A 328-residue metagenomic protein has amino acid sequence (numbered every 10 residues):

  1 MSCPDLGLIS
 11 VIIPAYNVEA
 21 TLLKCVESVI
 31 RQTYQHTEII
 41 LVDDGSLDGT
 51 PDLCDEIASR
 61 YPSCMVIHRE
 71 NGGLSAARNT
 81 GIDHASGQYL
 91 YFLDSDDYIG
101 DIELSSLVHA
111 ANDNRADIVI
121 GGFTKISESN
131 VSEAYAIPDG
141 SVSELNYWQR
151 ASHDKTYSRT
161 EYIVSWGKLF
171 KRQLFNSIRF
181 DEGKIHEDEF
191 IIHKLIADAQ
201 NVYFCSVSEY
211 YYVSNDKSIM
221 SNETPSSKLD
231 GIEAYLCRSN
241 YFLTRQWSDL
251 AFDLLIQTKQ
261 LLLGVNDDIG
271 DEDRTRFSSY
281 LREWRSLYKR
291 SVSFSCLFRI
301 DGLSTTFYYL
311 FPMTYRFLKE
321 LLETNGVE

Functional and structural regions predicted by a protein language model:
M1-R31: N-proximal low-complexity "stem/linker" segments adjacent to membrane-targeting elements
L23-E27, P51-D55, G87, G100-N112 (+1 more regions): Short alpha-helix within the catalytic core of nucleotide-sugar-dependent glycosyltransferases
S28, Q35, D43-L53, E70: A conserved acidic beta->alpha catalytic loop
R69-A85, S95, S106: Glycine-rich, basic loop-to-helix element that forms the pyrophosphate-binding segment of sugar-nucleotide handling
L74, S95-V202, V213, K217-E223: Donor-binding/catalytic cores of nucleotide-activated saccharide and glycerol-phosphate transferases/polymerases
L90: Short aromatic/hydrophobic "clamp" motif used to bind/position activated sugar donors
E209-N215, S221-F252, L261-G264, G270-Y288: Catalytic core of nucleotide-sugar-dependent glycosyltransferases
G270-E328: Membrane-interface aromatic/basic loop that binds lipid-linked glycans or pyrophosphate carriers, typified by
